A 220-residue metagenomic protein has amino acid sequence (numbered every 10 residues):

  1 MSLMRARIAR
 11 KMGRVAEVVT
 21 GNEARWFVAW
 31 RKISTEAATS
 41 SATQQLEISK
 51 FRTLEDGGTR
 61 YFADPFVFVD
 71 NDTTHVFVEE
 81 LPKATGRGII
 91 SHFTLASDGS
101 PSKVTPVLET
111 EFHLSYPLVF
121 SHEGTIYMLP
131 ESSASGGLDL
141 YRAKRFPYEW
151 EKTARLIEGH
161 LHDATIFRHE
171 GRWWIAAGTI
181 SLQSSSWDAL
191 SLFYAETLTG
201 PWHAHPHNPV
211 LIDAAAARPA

Functional and structural regions predicted by a protein language model:
M1-A220: Carbohydrate-active catalytic/glycan-binding domains of CAZyme proteins, especially the secreted or lumenal ectodomains
